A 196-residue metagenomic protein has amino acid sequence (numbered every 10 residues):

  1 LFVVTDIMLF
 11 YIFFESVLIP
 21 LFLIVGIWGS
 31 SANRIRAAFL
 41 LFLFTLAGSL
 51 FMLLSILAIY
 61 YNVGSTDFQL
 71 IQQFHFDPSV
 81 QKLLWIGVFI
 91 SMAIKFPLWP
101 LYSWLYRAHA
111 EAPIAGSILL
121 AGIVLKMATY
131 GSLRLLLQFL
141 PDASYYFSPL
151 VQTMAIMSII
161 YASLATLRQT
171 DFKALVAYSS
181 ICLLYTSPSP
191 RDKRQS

Functional and structural regions predicted by a protein language model:
L1-F76, V80, A165-S187, R191: Alpha-helical multi-pass transmembrane bundles of energy-transducing inner-membrane proteins
F2, S91-M92, S158-I159: Alpha-helical transmembrane segments of multi-pass membrane proteins
F22-S30, F89-I90, W99-H109, G122 (+1 more regions): Helix-loop junctions at the membrane interface of multi-pass solute transporters
G29-I35, R107-A115, P141, Q169-T170: Juxtamembrane helix-boundary/capping and inter-helix hinge elements in multi-pass membrane proteins
S49-Y102, R107-A108, S132-L150: Juxtamembrane/interfacial segments at transmembrane-helix boundaries in multi-pass membrane proteins
L150-T166: Transmembrane alpha-helical segments of multi-pass small-molecule transport proteins
